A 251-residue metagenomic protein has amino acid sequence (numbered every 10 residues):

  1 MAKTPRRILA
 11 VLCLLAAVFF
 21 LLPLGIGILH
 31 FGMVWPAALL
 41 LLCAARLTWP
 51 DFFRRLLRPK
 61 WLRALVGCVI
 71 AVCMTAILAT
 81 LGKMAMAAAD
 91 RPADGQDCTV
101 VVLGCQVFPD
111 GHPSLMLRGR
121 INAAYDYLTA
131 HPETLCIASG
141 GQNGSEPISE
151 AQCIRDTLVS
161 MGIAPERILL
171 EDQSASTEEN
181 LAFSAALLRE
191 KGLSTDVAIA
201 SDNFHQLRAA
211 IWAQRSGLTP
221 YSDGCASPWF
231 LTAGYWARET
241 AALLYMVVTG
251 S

Functional and structural regions predicted by a protein language model:
M1-A2: Short, Lys/Arg-rich, polar N-terminal cytosolic tail immediately upstream of the first transmembrane signal-anchor
P5-F52: Membrane-embedded alpha-helical segments of integral membrane proteins
L12-A16, G67, A89-P92: Residue-level signal for protein termini and structural transition zones
A16, F20, C43, C73 (+2 more regions): Helical transmembrane-bundle signal
D51-R63: Membrane-interface helix-boundary motifs at transmembrane edges
K60-K83: Internal/C-terminal transmembrane anchor helices
A79-R238: A structural signal for short, hydrophobic/glycine-enriched beta-strand patches
T232-S251: A transmembrane-helix-recognition feature enriched in membrane-embedded lipid enzymes and envelope glyco-/phospholipid
